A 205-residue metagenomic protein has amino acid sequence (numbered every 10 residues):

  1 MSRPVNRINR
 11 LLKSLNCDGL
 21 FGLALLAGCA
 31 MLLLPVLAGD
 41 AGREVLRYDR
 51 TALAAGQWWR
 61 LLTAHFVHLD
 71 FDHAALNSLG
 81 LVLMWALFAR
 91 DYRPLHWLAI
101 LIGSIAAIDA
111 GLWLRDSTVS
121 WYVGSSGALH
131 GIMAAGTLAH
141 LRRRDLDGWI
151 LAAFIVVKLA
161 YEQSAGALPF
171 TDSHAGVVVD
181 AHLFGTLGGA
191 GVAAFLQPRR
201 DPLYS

Functional and structural regions predicted by a protein language model:
M1-W59, D91, R143-L146, V192-S205: N-terminal signal-anchor transmembrane helix
L26-A99, A106-D109, L114-V123, S173-V179: N-terminal TM1-TM2 helical hairpin plus the immediately adjacent luminal interfacial "cap"
G28-C29, I100-I105, D147-K158: Central hydrophobic cores of alpha-helical transmembrane segments in multi-pass integral membrane proteins
L33, W85-A86, D109-L114, G136-T137 (+3 more regions): Alpha-helical transmembrane segments of multipass membrane proteins
A74-L81, V123-A134, G176-Q197: Alpha-helical transmembrane segments that form the membrane-embedded catalytic/substrate-binding core of multi-pass
A89-H96, A139-W149: Membrane-helix interface "capping/anchor" motifs
T118-L146: A contiguous pocket-lining binding segment that forms or flanks enzyme active sites
L151-R199: Terminal transmembrane helical module of multi-pass membrane proteins
